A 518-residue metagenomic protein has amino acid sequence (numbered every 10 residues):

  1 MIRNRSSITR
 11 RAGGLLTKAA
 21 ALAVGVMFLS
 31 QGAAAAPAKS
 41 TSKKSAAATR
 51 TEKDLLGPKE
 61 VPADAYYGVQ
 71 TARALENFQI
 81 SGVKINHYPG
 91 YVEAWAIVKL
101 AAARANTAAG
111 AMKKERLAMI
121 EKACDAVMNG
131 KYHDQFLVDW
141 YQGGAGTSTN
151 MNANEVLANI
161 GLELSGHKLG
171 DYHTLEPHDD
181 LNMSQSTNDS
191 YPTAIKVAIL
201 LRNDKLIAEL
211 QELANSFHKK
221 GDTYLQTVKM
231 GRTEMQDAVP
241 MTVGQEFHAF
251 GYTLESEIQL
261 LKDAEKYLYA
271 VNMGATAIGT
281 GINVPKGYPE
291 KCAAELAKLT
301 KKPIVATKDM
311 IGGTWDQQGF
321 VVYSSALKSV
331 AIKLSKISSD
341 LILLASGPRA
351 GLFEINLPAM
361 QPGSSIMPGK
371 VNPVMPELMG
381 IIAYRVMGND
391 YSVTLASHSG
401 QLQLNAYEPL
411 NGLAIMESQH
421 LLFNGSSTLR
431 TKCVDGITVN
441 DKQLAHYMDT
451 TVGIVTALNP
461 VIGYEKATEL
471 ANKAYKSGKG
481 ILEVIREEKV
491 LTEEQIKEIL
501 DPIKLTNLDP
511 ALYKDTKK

Functional and structural regions predicted by a protein language model:
M1-G14: N-terminal secretory signal peptides that target proteins for export/translocation
I2-N4, A34-A38: Short, low-complexity disordered leader/linker segments with a strong preference for bacterial N-terminal type II
R5, A21-A23, W95: Low-complexity, intrinsically disordered short peptide segments enriched in small/polar/basic residues
S7-I8, L29-S30, S186, S364-S365: Short linear Ser/Thr-Pro motifs
G13-V24: Sec-dependent signal peptide hydrophobic core
V26-A34: C-terminal segment of classical bacterial N-terminal signal peptides
A36-K518: Conserved, well-structured ligand/cofactor-binding cores
